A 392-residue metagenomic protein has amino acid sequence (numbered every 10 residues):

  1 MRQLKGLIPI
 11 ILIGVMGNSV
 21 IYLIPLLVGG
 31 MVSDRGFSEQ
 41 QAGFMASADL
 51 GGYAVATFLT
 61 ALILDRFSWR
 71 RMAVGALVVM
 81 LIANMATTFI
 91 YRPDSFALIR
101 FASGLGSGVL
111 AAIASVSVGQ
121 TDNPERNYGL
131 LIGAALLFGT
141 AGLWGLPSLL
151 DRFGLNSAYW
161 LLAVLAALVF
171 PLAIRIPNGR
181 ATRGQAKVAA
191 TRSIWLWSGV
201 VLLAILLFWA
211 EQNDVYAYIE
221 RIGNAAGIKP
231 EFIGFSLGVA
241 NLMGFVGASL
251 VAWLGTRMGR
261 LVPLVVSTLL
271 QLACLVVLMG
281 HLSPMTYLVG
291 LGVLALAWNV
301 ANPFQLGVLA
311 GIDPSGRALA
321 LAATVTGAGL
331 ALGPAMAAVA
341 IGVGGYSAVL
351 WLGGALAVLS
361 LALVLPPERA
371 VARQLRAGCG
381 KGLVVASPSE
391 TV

Functional and structural regions predicted by a protein language model:
P25, L196-G238, L242-F245: Extracytoplasmic gate region of multi-pass secondary transporters
V55-R92: Conserved MFS/SLC helix-loop-helix module at the cytosolic interface between two early adjacent transmembrane helices
A56-W69, G247-R260, I341: Helix-to-loop junctions at the C-terminal end of transmembrane segments in multipass secondary transporters
P93-S95, T121, G129-N178: Helix-loop-helix hairpin linking two adjacent transmembrane segments in secondary transporters
I99-A134: Cytoplasmic helix-loop-helix junction between adjacent transmembrane helices in 12-TM secondary transporters
V109-D122, N299-D313: Intracellular juxtamembrane helix-capping segments at the cytosolic ends of symmetry-related transmembrane helices
M258-Q305: C-terminal transmembrane helical hairpin of 12-TM major facilitator-type secondary transporters
I312-Y346, G353-L356: A late C-terminal transmembrane helix in Major Facilitator Superfamily
